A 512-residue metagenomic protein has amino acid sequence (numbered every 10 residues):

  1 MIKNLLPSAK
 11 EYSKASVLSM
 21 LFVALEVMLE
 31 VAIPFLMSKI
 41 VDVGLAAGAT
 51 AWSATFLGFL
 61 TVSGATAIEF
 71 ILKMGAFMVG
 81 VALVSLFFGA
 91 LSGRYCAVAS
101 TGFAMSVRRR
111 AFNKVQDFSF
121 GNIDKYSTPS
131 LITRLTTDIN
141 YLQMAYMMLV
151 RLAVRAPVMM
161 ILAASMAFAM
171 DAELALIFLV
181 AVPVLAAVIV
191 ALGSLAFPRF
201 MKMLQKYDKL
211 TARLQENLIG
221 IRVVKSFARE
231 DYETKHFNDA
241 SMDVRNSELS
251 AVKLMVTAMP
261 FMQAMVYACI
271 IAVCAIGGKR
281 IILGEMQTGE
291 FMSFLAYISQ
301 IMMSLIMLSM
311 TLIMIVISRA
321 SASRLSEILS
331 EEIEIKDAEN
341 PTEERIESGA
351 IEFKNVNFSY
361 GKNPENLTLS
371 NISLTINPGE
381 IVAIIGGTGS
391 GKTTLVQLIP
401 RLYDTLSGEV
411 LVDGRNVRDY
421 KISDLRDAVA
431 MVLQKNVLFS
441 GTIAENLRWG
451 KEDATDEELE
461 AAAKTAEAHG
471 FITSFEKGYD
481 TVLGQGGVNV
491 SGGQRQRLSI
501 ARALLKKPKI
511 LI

Functional and structural regions predicted by a protein language model:
M1-E11, L131: A short amphipathic helical element positioned immediately N-terminal to and/or at the very start of a transmembrane
K10-K14, D117-G121, T137-V150, V154 (+6 more regions): An intracellular "coupling" helix at the cytosolic face of ABC transporter transmembrane type-1 domains
E11, A15-M28, M147-M203, C274-M286: Transmembrane helices of ABC transporter permease
S16-F88, F168-E173, G284-T288: Transmembrane helix-loop-helix hairpins at lipid-water interfaces of multipass membrane proteins, especially the type-1
L21-F22, L29-D42, L72, F77-T128 (+11 more regions): Juxtamembrane helix-loop junctions of ABC transporter transmembrane domains
L162, M166-A181, S194, S250-R324 (+1 more regions): Helix-loop-helix
E344-I512: ABC-type nucleotide-binding domain
